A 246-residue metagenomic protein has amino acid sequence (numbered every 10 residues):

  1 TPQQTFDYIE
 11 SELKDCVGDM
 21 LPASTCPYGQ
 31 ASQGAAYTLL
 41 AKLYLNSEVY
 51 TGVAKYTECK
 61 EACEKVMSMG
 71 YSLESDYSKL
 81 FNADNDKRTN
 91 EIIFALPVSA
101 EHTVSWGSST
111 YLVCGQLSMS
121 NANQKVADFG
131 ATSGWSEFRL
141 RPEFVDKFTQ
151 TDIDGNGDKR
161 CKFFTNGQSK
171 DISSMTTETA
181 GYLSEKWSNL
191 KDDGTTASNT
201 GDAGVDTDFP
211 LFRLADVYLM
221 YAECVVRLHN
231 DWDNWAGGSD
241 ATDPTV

Functional and structural regions predicted by a protein language model:
P2-M20, Y28-M67, F94, D158 (+2 more regions): Extended, hydrophobic/aromatic-rich amphipathic alpha-helical segments that build helical scaffolds
Y28, E61, K65-S68, S72-H229: Elongated scaffold/linker segments in the mid-to-C-terminal portions of large proteins
N234-A236: Terminal regions of secretory-pathway proteins
G238-A241: FAD-dependent oxidoreductase catalytic-site/capping-region signature
